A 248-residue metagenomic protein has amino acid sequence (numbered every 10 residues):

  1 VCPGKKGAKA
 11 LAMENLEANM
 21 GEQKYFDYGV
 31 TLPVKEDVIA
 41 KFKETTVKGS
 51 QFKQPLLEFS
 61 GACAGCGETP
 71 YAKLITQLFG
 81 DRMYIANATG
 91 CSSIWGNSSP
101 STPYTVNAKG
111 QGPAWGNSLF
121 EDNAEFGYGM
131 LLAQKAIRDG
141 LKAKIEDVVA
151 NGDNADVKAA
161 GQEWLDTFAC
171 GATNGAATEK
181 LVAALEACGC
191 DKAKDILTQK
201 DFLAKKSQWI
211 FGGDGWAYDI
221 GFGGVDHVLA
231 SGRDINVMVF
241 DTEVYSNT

Functional and structural regions predicted by a protein language model:
V1-Y25, T46, P70, G80 (+1 more regions): Iron-sulfur cluster-binding cysteine motifs and their immediate structural context in ferredoxin-like electron-transfer
G7, L32-D37, D241-T248: Thiamine diphosphate
K9, F120-K192: N-terminal leader/propeptide and maturation segments of large enzyme subunits in energy/redox metabolism and hydrolases
A18-M20, F26-V30, S99-A108, G224-V228: Short secondary-structure boundary/capping segments
V47-E58, A176-L181, L203-K205, S246: Gly-rich Lys/Arg/Thr-decorated short loops/hinges at beta-loop-alpha junctions or inter-strand turns that position
Q51-A62, D122-G127, Q162, D166 (+1 more regions): Glycine- and acidic
E68-L74, Y84, I94-S101, C188-N247: Thiamine diphosphate
N97-K135, V239-V244: Mobile "lid/hinge" segments at catalytic clefts and subdomain interfaces of large enzymes
